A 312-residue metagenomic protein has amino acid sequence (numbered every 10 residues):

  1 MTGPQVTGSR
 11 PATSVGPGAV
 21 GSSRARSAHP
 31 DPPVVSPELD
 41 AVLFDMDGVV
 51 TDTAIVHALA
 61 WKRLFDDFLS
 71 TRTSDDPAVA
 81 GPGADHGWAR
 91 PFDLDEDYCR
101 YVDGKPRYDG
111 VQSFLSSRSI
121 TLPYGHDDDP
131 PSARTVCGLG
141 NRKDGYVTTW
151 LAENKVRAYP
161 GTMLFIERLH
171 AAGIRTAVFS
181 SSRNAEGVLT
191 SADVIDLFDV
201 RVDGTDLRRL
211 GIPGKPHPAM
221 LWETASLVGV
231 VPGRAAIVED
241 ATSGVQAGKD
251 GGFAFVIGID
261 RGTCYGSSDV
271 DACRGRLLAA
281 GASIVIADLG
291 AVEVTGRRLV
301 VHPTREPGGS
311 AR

Functional and structural regions predicted by a protein language model:
M1-F44, H126, V292, G296-R312: Non-catalytic pre-domain segments flanking phosphatase-related domains
S36-P160: N-terminal helical cap/lid subdomain that shapes the substrate entry/recognition surface in HAD-like hydrolases
V50, V178, I237-V238: Conserved SAM-binding loop
G161-A172: Catalytic-core regions built around general acid/base machinery
I174-R175, R183-A236, T242, Q246 (+4 more regions): Substrate-recognition "cap/lid" segment bordering the active-site pocket of phosphatases
S180, E239, G258-D260: Short beta-strand/turn micro-motifs composed of small residues that flank or help shape donor/cofactor-binding pockets
S283-A291: Short acidic-hydrophobic, aromatic-tinged amphipathic segments that line or gate anion-handling sites
